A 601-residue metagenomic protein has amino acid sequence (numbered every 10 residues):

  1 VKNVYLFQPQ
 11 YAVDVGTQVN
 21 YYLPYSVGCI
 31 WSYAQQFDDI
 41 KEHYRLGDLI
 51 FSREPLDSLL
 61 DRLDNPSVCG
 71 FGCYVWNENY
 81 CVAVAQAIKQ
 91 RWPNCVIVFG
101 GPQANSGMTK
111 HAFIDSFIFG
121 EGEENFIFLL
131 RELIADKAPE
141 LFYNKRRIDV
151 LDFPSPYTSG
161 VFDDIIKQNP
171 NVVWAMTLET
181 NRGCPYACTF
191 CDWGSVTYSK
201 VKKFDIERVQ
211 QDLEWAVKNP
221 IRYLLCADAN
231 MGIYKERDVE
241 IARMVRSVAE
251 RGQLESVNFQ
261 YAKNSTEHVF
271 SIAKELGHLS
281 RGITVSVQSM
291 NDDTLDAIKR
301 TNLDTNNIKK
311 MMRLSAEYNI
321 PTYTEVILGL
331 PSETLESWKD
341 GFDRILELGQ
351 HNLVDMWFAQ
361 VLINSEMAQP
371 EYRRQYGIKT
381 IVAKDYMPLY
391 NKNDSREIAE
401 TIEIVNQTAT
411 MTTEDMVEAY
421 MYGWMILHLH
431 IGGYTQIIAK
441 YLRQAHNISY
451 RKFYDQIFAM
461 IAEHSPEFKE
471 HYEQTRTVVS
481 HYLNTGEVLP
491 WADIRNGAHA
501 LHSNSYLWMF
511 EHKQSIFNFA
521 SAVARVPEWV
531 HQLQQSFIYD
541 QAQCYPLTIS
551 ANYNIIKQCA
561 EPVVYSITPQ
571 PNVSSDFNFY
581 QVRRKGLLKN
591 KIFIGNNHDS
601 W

Functional and structural regions predicted by a protein language model:
V1-L6, V15-G16, I40-H43, R53 (+2 more regions): Radical SAM enzyme core and accessory elements
K2-Q210, E214-K218: Acidic, low-complexity intrinsically disordered segments
Q18-V19, L130-R131, F153, D238-V239 (+2 more regions): Short aromatic-enriched loop/helix-cap "lid" or pocket-rim segments at secondary-structure transitions that line
Y22, P156-E317, L328: Radical SAM [4Fe-4S] cluster-binding motif and immediate context
A34, V84-I88, V245, S315 (+1 more regions): Hydrophobic positions in alpha-helices of CheY-like receiver
S58, Y80-A87, K110-F113, E240 (+4 more regions): A short acidic, amphipathic alpha-helical/loop segment
V68-G70, V96, Q210, W215-A227 (+4 more regions): Conserved C-terminal portion of the radical SAM core fold that forms the substrate/S-adenosylmethionine-binding
T109-F128, K274-G282, I345-V354: Structural recognition of alpha->loop->beta junctions
